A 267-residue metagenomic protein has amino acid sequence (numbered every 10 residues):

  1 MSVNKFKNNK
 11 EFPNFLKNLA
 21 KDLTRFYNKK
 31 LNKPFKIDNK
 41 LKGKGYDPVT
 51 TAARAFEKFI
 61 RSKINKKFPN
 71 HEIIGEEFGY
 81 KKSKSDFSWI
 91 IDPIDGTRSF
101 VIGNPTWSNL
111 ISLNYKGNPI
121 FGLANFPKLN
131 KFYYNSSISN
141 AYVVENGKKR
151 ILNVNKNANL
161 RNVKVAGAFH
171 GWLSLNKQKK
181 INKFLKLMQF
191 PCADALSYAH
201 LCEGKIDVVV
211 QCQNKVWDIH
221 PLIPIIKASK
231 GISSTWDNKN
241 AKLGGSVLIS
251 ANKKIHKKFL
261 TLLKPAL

Functional and structural regions predicted by a protein language model:
M1-I94, K254: N-terminal subdomain of lithium-sensitive/metallo-dependent phosphomonoesterases centered on the IMPase/IPPase/PAP
L23, Y27, A53, I64 (+7 more regions): Residue-level signal for inorganic ion chemistry
R54, E77, P93-G96, P127 (+3 more regions): Generic detector of well-ordered alpha-helical packing
G79, N104, N125, I138 (+3 more regions): Residue-level structural signal for beta-strand termini and adjacent loop
S83-Y142: DPxDG-like acidic metal-binding loop motif
Y134, A141-E145, G167, V208: Short hydrophobic/aromatic-rich beta-strand segments that constitute the beta-sheet cores of beta-sandwich/beta-barrel
S139-I151, K254-K258: Short helix-loop capping/hinge motifs at secondary-structure junctions, enriched in acidic/polar residues
V154-L267: An extended, acidic
